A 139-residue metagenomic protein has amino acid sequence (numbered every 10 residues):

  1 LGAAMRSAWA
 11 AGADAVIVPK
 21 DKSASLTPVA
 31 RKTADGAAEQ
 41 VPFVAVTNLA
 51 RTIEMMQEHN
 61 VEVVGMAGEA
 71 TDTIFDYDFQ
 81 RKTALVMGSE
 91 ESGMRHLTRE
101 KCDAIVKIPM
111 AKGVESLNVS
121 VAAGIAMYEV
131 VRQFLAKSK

Functional and structural regions predicted by a protein language model:
L1-K139: Post-transcriptional modification and biogenesis factors for structured RNAs of the translation apparatus
